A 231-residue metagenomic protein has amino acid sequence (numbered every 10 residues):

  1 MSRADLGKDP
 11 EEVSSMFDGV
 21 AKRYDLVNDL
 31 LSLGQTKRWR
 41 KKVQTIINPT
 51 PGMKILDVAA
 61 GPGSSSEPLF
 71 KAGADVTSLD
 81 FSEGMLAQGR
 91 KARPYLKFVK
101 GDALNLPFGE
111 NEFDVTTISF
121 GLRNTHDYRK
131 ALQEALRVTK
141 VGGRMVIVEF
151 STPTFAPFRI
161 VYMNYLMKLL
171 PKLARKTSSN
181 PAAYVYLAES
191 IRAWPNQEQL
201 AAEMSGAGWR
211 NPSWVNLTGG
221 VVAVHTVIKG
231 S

Functional and structural regions predicted by a protein language model:
M1-R23, T177: N-terminal, positively charged/glycine-rich alpha-helical extensions of SAM-dependent methyltransferases
E11, S151-E203, A207, S213: C-terminal alpha-helical "lid/dimerization" subdomain adjacent to the S-adenosyl-L-methionine
Y24, T116-T117: Hydrophobic beta-strand segment of the Class I
S32-M53: Conserved alpha-helix/loop element of class I SAM-dependent methyltransferases that forms part of the SAM/SAH-binding
K54-N105: Class I SAM-dependent methyltransferase SAM/SAH-binding core
L104-V115: A short acidic, Gly/Pro-enriched loop at the edge of an enzyme's catalytic core that lines a small-molecule cofactor
R129-R144: A short glycine-rich, Lys/Arg-flanked "PGG" loop and its adjoining helix->strand segment in the class I
R210-S231: Core SAM-dependent methyltransferase catalytic element
